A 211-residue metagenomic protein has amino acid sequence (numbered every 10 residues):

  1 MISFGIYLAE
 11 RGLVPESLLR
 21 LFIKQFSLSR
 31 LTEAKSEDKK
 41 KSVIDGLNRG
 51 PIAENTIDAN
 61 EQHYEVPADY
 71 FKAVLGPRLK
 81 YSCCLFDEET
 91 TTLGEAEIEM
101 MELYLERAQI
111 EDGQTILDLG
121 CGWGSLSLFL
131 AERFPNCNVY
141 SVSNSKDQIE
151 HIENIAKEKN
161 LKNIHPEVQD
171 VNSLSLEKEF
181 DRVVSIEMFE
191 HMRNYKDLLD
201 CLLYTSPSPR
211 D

Functional and structural regions predicted by a protein language model:
I2-Y70: N-terminal auxiliary segments of SAM/dcSAM-dependent transferases
N48-I52, Q62-A108: Class I SAM-dependent transferase core
G113-G120: Conserved class I S-adenosyl-L-methionine
S125-F134: Conserved SAM-binding loop of SAM-dependent methyltransferases across substrates and taxa, primarily the Class I
N160-V171: Conserved SAM-binding strand-loop segment of SAM-dependent methyltransferases
S173-V183: A short acidic, Gly/Pro-enriched loop at the edge of an enzyme's catalytic core that lines a small-molecule cofactor
M192-L202: A short, conserved alpha-helix within the catalytic core of class I
Y204-D211: Conserved small/polar residues in nucleotide/adenosyl-binding loops
